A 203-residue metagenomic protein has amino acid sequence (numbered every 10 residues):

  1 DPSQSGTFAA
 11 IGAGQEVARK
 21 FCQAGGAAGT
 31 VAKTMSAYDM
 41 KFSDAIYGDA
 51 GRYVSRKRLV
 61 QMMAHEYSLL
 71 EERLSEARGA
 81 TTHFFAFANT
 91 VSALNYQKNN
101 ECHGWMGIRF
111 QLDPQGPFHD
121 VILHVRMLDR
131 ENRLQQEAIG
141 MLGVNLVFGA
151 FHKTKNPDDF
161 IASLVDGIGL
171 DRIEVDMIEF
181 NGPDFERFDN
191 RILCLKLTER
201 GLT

Functional and structural regions predicted by a protein language model:
D1-T203: Non-catalytic terminal extensions that flank enzyme cores
